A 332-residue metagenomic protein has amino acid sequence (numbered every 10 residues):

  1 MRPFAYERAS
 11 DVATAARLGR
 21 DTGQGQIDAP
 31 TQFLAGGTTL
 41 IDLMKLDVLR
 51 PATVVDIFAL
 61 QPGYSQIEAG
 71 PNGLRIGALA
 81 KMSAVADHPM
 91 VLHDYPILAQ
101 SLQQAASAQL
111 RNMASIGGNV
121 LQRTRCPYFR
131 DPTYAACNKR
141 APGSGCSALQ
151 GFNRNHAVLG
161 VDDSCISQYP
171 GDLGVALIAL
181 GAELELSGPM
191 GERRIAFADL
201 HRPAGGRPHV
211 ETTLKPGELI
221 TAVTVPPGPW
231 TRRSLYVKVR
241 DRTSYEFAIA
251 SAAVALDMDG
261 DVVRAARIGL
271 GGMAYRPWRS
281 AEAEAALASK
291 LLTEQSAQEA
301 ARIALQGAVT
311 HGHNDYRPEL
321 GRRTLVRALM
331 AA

Functional and structural regions predicted by a protein language model:
M1-A332: C-terminal structural segment of proteins
